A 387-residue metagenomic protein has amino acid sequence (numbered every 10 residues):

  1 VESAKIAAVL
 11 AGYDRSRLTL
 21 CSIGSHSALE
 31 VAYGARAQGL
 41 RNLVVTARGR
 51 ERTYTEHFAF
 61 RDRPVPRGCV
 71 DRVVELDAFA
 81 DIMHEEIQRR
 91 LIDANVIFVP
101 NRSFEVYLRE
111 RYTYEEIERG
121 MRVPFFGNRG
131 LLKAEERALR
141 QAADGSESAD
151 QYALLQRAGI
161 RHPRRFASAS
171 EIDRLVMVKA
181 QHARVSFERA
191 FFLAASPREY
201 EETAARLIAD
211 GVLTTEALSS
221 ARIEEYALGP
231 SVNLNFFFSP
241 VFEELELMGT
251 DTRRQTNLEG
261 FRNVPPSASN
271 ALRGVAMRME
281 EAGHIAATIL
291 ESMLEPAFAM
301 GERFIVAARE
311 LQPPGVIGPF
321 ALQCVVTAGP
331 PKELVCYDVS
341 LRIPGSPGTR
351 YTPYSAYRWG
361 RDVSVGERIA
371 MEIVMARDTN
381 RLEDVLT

Functional and structural regions predicted by a protein language model:
V1-Y13: Positively charged, low-complexity intrinsically disordered leader regions
A28-Y33, E51-T53: Short N-terminal binding/cap micro-motifs at the start of the first secondary-structure element
L40-R50: Short internal beta-strands
V45-T46, E135-R222, A227-P230, F237-L245 (+1 more regions): Active-site nucleotide/adenylate-binding loops and adjacent lid/helix of ATP-dependent enzymes
R48-V176, A183-V185: Conserved N-proximal alpha/beta basic substrate-recognition cap immediately N-terminal to, or forming the N-lobe
V176-K179, N235-F236, L247, C324 (+1 more regions): A short beta-strand motif that forms the metal-chelation/ATP-contact edge of phosphoryl-transfer active sites
I223-E224, N235, Q312-G329: A short glycine-rich, hydrophobically flanked beta-strand micro-motif that places a catalytic Asp/Glu for divalent metal
F236-A308, S340-E372: ATP-dependent carboxylate/phosphate-activation module, predominantly the ATP-grasp catalytic core and closely related
